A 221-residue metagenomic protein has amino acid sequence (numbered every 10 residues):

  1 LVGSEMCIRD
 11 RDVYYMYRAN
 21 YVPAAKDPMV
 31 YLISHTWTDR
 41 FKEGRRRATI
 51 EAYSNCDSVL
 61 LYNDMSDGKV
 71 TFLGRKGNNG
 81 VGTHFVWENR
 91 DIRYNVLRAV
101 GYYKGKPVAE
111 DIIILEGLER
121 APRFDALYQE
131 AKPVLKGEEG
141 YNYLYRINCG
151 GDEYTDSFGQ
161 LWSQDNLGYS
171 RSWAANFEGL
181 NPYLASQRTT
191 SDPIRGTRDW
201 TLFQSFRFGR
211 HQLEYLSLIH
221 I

Functional and structural regions predicted by a protein language model:
L1-C7, I221: Short, small-residue-biased leader/transition segments that mark boundaries at the very start of proteins
R18-N55, R123-Y143: Surface beta-strand/loop "capping" patches
S58-Y62: Beta-strand signatures of extracellular beta-sandwich domains
N78-V86, H211: Aromatic sugar-binding surface patches on proteins that engage polysaccharides or sugar-phosphate polymers
E88-Y94: Surface-exposed, short loops/turns at beta-strand junctions within beta-sandwich domains
K106-L118: Edge beta-strands of extracellular beta-sandwich domains
L118-I219: Compositionally biased, intrinsically disordered or flexible polar/acidic segments
